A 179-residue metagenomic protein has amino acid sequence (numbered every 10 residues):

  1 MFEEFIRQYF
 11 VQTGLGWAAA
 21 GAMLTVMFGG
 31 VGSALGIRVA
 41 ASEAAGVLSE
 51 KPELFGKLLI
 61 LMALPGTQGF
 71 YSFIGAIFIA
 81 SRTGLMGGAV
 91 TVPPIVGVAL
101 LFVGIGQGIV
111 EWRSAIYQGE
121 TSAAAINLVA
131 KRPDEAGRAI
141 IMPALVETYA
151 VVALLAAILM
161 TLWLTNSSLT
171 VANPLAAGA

Functional and structural regions predicted by a protein language model:
M1-A179: Hydrophobic, small-residue-rich transmembrane alpha-helices and their short perimembrane loops in multi-pass membrane
